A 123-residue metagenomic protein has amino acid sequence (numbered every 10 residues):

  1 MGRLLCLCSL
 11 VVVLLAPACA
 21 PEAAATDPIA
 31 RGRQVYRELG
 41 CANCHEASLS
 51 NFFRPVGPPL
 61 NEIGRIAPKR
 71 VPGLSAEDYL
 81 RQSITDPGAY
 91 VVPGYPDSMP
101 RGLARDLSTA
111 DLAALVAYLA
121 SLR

Functional and structural regions predicted by a protein language model:
M1-C8: Bacterial N-terminal signal peptides that target proteins for export
L15-A18: C-terminal motif of bacterial Sec signal peptides marking the signal peptidase cleavage site
A20, M99-R123: C-terminal capping alpha-helices of c-type cytochrome domains
A20-D27: Bacterial lipoprotein signal-peptidase II cleavage site
I29, R33, E46-T85, P100-R105: Gly/Gly-Pro-rich "capping" loops immediately C-terminal to redox-active cysteine motifs in periplasmic/lumenal
G32, E38-S48, L115, L119: The canonical Cys-X-X-Cys-His
C41, G88-V92: Generic structural signal for secondary-structure transition and capping sites
F53, V92-G94: Short, hydrophobic secondary-structure boundary micro-motifs
